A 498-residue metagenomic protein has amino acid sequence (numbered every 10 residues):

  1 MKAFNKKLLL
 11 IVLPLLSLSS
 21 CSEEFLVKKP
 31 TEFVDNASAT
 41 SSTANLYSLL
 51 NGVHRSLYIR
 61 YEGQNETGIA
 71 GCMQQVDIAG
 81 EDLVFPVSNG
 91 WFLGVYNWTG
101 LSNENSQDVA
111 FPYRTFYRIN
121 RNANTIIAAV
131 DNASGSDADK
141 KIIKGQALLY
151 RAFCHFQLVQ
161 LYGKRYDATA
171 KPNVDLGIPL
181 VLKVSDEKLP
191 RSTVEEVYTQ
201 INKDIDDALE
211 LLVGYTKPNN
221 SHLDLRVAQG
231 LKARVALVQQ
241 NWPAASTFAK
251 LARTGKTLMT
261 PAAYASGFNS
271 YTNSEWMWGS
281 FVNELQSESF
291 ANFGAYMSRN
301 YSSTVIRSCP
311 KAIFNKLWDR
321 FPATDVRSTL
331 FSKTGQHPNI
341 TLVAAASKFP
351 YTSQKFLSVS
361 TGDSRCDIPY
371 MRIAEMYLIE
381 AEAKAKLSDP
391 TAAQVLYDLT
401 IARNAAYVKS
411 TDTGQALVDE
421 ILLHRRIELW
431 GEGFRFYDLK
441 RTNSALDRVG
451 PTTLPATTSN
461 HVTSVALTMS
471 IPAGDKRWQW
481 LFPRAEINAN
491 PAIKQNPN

Functional and structural regions predicted by a protein language model:
K2-A3, L13-A44, I201, A233 (+1 more regions): Bacterial Sec-dependent N-terminal signal peptides
C21-Q74, S308, L317, F321-P322 (+2 more regions): Membrane-proximal, proline-rich intrinsically disordered regions
N36-A37, Q64-F85, K164-N173, G214-F293 (+1 more regions): Short, surface-exposed recognition loops and adjoining beta-strand edges that mediate ligand/DNA contacts, enriched
T43, L50, Y58-I59, E196 (+7 more regions): Extended ligand-binding clefts on enzyme/binding-domain cores
N89-L161, S192, E210-Y215, D363-I368 (+1 more regions): Conserved, well-structured interaction surfaces
N120-A123, Y198, I205, A249 (+1 more regions): Inward-facing hydrophobic residues that define packing positions of alpha-helical scaffold repeats
Y198, W242, D389-P390: TPR-repeat structural position
